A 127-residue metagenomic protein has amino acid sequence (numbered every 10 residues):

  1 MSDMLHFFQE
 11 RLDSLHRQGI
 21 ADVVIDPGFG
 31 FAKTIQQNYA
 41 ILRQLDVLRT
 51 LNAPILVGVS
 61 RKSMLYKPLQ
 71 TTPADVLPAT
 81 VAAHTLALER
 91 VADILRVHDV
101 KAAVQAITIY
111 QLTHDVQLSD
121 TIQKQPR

Functional and structural regions predicted by a protein language model:
M1-A21, A32-R127: Active-site-adjacent loop and "lid" segments of alpha/beta metabolic enzymes
G28: Conserved Motif II region of HX4D acyltransferases
